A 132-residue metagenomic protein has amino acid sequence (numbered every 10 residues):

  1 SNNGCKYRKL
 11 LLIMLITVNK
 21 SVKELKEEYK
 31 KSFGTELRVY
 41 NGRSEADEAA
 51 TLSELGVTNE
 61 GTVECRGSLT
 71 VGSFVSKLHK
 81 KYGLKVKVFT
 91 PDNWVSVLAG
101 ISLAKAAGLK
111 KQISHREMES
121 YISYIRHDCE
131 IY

Functional and structural regions predicted by a protein language model:
I13-Y132: Ubiquitin system architectures
